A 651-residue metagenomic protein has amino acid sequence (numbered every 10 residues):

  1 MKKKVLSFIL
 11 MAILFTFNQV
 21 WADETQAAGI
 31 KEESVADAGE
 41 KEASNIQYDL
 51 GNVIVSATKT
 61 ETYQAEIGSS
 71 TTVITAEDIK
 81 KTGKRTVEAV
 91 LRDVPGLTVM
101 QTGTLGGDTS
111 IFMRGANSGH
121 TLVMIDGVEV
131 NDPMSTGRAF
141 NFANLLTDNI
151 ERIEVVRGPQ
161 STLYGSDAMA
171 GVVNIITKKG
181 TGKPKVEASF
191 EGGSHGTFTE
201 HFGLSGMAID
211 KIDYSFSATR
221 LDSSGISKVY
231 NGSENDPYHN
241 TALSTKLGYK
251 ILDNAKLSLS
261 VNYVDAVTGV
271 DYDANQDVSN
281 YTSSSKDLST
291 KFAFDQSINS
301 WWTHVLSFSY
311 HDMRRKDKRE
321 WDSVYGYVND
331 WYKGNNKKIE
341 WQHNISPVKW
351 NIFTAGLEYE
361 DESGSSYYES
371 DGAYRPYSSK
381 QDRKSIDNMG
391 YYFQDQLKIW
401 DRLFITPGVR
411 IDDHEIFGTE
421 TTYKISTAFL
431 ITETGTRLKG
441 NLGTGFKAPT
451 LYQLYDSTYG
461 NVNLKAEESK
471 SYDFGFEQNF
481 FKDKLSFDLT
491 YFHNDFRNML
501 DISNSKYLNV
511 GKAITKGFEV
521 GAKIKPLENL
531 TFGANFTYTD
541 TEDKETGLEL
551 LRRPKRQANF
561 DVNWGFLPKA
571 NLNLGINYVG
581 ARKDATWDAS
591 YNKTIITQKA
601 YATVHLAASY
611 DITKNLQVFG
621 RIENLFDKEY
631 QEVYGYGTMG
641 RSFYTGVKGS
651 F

Functional and structural regions predicted by a protein language model:
D49-K80, S110: N-terminal periplasmic "start-of-domain" segments of outer-membrane beta-barrel proteins
N52, V87-V90, T109-F112, T121-M124 (+4 more regions): N-terminal periplasmic accessory domains that precede and gate Gram-negative outer-membrane beta-barrel machines
E129-R157, T458: Short acidic/polar hinge/loop motifs at secondary-structure boundaries that mediate gating or recognition
S161-T162, N174, T181-K183, E191 (+2 more regions): Periplasmic-side early beta-strands and strand-to-turn transitions of outer-membrane beta-barrels
K211-I212, W301-R319, I352, D361-Y368 (+6 more regions): Membrane-embedded beta-barrel scaffold of Gram-negative outer-membrane proteins
L252, V348-W350, E358, Y377-N494 (+3 more regions): Structural signature of Gram-negative outer-membrane beta-barrels, strongest in the C-terminal barrel of TonB-dependent
K398-I405, F487, H493-D495, N509-W587 (+2 more regions): Gram-negative outer-membrane beta-barrel transporters
I502, Y578-W587, L606-F651: C-terminal beta-signal and adjacent terminal beta-strands/loops of Gram-negative outer-membrane beta-barrel proteins
